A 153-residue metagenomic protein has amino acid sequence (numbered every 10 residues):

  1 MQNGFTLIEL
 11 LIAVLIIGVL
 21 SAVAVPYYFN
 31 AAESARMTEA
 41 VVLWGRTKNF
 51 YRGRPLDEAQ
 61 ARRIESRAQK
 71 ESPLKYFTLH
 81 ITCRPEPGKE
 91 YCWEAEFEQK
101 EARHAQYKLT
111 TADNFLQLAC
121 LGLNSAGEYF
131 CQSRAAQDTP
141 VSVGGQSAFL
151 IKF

Functional and structural regions predicted by a protein language model:
M1-A32: N-terminal single-pass transmembrane signal-anchor helix
I17-V19, E33-A35, V41, I64-R67: Alpha-helical interaction segments
N30-Q60: Membrane-proximal N-terminal amphipathic helix
L56-F153: Periplasmic/extracellular, small/polar-rich flexible segments of pilin-like filament-forming proteins
